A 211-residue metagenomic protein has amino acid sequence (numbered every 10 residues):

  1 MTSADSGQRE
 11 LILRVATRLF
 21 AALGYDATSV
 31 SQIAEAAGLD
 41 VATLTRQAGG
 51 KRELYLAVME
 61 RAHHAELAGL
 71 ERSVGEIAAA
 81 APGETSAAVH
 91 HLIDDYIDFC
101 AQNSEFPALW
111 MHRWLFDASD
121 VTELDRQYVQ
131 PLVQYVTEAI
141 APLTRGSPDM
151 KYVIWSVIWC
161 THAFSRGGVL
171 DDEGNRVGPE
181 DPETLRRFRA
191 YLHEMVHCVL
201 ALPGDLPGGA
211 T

Functional and structural regions predicted by a protein language model:
M1-G7, A48, A78, G204-T211: N-terminal intrinsically disordered/low-complexity leader segments
Q8-L11, V15, L19-E53, A57: Helix-turn-helix
E53, H91, D98-T137, V177-E183: Short secondary-structure transition hinges
L56-A62, L124-D125: Alpha-helical DNA-contacting segments of helix-turn-helix folds
A57, R72-Q102, T144-V157: Hydrophobic alpha-helical connector segments
A65-G69, S73, N103, P107 (+2 more regions): A short secondary-structure junction motif
L67, E71, A87, A118-T144 (+2 more regions): Amphipathic alpha-helical packing segments from all-alpha helical-bundle domains
D98, Q134-R145, C160-T211: C-terminal peripheral helix-coil segments that are non-catalytic and often amphipathic
